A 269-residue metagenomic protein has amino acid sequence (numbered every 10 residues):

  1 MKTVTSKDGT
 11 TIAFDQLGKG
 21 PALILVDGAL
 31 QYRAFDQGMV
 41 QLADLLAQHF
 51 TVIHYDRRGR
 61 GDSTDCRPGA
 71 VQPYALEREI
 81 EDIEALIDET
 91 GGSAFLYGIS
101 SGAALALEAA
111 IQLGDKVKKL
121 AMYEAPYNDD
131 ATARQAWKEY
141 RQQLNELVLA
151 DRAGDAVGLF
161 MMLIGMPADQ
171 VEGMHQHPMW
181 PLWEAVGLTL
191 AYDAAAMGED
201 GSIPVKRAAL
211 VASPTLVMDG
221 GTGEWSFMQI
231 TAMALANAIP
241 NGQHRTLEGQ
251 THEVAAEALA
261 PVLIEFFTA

Functional and structural regions predicted by a protein language model:
T3-C66: Conserved HGGG/HGGXW glycine-rich cap/lid loop of the alpha/beta-hydrolase fold
D44, H54-Y97: Active-site loop/oxyanion-hole signature of alpha/beta-hydrolase fold enzymes
D56-R60, P126, E248-Q250: Short beta-to-alpha linker loops that shape the active-site pocket of alpha/beta-hydrolase fold enzymes
S93-A131: Conserved hydrolase catalytic core segment
P178-I203: Hydrophobic, aromatic-rich cap/lid helix
V211, V217-D219: Short beta-strand/loop motif that positions the catalytic acidic residue of the alpha/beta-hydrolase fold
E224-T231: Conserved alpha/beta-hydrolase "acid-adjacent" motif
P240-A269: Catalytic active-site module of serine/aspartate enzymes centered on a nucleophile-bearing elbow/loop
